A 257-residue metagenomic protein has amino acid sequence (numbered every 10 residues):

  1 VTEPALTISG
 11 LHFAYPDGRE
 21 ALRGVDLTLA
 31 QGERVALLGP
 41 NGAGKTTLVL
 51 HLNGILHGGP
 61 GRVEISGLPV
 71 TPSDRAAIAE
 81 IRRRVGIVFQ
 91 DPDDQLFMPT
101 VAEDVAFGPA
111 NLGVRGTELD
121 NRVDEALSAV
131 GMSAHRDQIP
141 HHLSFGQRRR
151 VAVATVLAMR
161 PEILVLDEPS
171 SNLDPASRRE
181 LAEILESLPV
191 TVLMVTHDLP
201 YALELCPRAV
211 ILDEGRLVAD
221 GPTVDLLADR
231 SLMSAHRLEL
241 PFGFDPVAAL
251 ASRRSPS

Functional and structural regions predicted by a protein language model:
L38-P40: The feature captures the beta-strand-to-loop junction immediately N-terminal to the Walker
N53: Helix-to-loop junction immediately C-terminal to a conserved catalytic motif
G61-P72, I81: Conserved ABC transporter NBD signature motif
T117-H135: Conserved ABC ATPase "signature" region
I139-L143, Q147: Conserved ABC ATPase signature
D229-S257: ABC ATPase nucleotide-binding domains
